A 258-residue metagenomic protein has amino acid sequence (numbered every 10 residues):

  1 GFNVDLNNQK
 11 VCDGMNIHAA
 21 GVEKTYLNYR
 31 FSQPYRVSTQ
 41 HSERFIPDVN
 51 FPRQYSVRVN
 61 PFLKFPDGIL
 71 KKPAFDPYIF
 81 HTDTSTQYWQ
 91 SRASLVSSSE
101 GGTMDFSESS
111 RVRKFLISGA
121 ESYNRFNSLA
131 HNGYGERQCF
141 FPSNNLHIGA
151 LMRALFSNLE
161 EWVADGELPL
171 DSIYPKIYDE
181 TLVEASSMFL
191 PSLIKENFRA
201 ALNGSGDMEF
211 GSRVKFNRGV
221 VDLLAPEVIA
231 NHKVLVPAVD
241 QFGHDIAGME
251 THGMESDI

Functional and structural regions predicted by a protein language model:
G1-I258: C-terminal His-loop and adjacent cap/lid subdomain of alpha/beta-hydrolase
